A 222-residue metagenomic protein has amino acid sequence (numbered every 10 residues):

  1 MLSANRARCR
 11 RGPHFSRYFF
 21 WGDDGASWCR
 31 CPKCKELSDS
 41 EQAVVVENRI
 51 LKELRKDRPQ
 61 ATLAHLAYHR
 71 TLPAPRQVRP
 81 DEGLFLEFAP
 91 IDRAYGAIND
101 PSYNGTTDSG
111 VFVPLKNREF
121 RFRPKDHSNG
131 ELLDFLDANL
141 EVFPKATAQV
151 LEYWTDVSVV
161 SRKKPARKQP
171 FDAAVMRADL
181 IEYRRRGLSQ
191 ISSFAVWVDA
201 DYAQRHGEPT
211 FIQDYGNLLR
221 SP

Functional and structural regions predicted by a protein language model:
L2-S221: Catalytic-core regions of glycoside hydrolase
